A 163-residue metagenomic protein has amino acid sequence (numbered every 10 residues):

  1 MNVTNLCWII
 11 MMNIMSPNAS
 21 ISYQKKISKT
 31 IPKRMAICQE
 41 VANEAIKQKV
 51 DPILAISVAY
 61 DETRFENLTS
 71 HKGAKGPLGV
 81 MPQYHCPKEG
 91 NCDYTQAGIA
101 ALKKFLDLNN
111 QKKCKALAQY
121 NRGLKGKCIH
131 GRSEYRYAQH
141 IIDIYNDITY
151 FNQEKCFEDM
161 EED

Functional and structural regions predicted by a protein language model:
M1-M11: Sec-dependent signal peptide recognition, specifically the positively charged N-region followed immediately by
S16-D163: Catalytic glycan-binding domains that act on GlcNAc-containing polysaccharides
